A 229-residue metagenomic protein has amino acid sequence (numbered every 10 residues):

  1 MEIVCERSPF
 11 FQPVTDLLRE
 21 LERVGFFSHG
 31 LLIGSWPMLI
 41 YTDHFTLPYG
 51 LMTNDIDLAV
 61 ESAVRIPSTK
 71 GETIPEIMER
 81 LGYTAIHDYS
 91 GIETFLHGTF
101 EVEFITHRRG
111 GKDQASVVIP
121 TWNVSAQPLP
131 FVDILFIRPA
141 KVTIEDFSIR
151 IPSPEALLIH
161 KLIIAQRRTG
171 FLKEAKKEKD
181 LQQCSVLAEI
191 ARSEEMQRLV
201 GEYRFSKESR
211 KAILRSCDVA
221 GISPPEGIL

Functional and structural regions predicted by a protein language model:
M1-L229: Compositionally biased terminal segments of proteins
